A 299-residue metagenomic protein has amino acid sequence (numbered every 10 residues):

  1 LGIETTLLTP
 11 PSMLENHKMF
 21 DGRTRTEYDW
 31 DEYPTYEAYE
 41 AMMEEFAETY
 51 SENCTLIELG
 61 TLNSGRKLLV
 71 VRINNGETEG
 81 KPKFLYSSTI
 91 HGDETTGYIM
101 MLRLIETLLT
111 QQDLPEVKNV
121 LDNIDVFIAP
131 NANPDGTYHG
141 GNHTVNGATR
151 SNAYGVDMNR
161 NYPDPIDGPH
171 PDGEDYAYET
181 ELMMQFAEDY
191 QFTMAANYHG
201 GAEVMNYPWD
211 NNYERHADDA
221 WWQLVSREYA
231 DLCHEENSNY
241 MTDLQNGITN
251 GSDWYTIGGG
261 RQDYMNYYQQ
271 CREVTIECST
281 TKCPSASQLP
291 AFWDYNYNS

Functional and structural regions predicted by a protein language model:
L1-Y39, T281, P290-S299: Intrinsic-disorder/low-complexity accessory segments
L8-P10, T55-G60, D113-V120, Y240-T242 (+1 more regions): Surface-exposed patches in mature extracellular/periplasmic domains of secreted proteins
D31-F84: Soluble metallo-hydrolase cores and metallopeptidase-like ectodomains found primarily in the secretory/periplasmic
T35-Y39, L62-R66, T96-G97, M101 (+2 more regions): Phosphate/oxyanion-binding active-site loops and adjacent basic polyanion-contact surfaces
A41, L68, A177-E181, Q185 (+2 more regions): Short, contiguous clusters of charged residues that form electrostatic/catalytic patches at enzyme active sites, used
T55-S64, D243-Y268: Short, Gly/Ser/Thr-enriched beta-strand-loop segments that form substrate-interacting elements of hydrolase/peptidase
T78-D219, Q223-R227, D231, E235 (+4 more regions): Active-site/substrate-binding loop(s) of hydrolase catalytic cores
